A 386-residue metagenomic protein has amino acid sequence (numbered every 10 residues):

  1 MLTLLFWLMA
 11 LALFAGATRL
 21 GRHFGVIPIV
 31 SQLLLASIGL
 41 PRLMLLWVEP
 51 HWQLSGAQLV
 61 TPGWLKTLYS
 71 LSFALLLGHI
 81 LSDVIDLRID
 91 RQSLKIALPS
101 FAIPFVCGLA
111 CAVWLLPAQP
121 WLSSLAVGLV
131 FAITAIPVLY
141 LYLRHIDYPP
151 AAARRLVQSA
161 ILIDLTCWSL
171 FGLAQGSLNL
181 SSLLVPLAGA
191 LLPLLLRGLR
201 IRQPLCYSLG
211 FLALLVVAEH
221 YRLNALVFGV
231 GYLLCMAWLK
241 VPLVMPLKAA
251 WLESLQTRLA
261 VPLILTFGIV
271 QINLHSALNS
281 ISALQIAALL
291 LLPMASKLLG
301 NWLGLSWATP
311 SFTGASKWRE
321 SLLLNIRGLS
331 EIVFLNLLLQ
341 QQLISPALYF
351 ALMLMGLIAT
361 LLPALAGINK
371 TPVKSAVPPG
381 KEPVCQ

Functional and structural regions predicted by a protein language model:
M1-M9, L59-L76, Q119-T134, L178-L191 (+3 more regions): Structural signature of hydrophobic alpha-helical transmembrane segments
L8-L11, A15-T18, R22, L162-P246 (+1 more regions): Core mid-bundle transmembrane helix pairs that form the ion/substrate translocation pathway in diverse multi-pass
L11, A15, S37, G78-L81 (+8 more regions): Alpha-helical transmembrane segments of multi-pass membrane proteins
A12-V26, L75-D90, P137-Y148, L192-I201 (+3 more regions): C-terminal ends of transmembrane helices
L13, Y69-I80, I103-C111, F131-L139 (+6 more regions): Membrane-embedded alpha-helical core segments of multi-pass
V30-M44, A97-A110, V157-F171, L205-H220 (+2 more regions): Small-residue-rich segments of transmembrane alpha-helices in multi-pass membrane proteins, especially helix faces
L43-Q92, L209-A287: Membrane-interface junctions of multi-pass transporters
M44-L46, L87-Y148, Q271-L274, L278-V373: Transmembrane alpha-helices that form the ion-translocation and gating core of multi-pass ion transport proteins
